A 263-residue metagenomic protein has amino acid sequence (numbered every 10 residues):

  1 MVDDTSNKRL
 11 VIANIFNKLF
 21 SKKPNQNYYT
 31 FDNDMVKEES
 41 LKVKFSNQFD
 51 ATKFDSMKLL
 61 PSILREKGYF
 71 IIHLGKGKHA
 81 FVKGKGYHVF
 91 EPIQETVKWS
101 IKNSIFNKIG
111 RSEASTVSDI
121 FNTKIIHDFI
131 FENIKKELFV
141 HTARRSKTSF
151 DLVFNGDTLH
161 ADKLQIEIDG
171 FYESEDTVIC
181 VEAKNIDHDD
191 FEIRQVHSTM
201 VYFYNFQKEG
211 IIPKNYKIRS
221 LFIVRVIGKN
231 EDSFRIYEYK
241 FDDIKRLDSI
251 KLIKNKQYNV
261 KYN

Functional and structural regions predicted by a protein language model:
M1-G110: Nuclease-adjacent, charged terminal/linker segments that flank catalytic cores
M1-S40, I223-N263: C-terminal tail/extension regions appended to the core domain(s) of diverse proteins
K83-K147: N-terminal, charge-rich interaction modules
I134-E173: Active-site metal-binding core of divalent-cation-utilizing nuclease and nuclease-like domains
G170-N185, T199: Conserved catalytic cores of phosphodiester-cleaving nucleases, focusing on short active-site segments
K184-N185, D189-D190, F206-F241: Nucleic-acid nuclease catalytic cores
E192-Q195: Feature captures the catalytic cores and cofactor-binding loops of soluble hydro-lyases/lyases that act on carboxylate
S198-Q207: Metal-dependent nuclease catalytic cores in nucleic-acid-processing enzymes, especially RNase H-like/related
